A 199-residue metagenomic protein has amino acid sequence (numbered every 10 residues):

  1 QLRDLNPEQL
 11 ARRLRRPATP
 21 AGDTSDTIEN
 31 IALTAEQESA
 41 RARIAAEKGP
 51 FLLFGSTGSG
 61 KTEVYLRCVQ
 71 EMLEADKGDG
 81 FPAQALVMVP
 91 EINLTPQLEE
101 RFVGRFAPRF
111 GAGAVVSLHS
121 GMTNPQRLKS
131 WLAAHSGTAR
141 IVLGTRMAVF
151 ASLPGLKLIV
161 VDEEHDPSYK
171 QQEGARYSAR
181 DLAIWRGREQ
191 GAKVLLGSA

Functional and structural regions predicted by a protein language model:
Q1-S198: Accessory, non-ATPase domains that flank or precede helicase/AAA+ motor cores in DNA-metabolism machines
